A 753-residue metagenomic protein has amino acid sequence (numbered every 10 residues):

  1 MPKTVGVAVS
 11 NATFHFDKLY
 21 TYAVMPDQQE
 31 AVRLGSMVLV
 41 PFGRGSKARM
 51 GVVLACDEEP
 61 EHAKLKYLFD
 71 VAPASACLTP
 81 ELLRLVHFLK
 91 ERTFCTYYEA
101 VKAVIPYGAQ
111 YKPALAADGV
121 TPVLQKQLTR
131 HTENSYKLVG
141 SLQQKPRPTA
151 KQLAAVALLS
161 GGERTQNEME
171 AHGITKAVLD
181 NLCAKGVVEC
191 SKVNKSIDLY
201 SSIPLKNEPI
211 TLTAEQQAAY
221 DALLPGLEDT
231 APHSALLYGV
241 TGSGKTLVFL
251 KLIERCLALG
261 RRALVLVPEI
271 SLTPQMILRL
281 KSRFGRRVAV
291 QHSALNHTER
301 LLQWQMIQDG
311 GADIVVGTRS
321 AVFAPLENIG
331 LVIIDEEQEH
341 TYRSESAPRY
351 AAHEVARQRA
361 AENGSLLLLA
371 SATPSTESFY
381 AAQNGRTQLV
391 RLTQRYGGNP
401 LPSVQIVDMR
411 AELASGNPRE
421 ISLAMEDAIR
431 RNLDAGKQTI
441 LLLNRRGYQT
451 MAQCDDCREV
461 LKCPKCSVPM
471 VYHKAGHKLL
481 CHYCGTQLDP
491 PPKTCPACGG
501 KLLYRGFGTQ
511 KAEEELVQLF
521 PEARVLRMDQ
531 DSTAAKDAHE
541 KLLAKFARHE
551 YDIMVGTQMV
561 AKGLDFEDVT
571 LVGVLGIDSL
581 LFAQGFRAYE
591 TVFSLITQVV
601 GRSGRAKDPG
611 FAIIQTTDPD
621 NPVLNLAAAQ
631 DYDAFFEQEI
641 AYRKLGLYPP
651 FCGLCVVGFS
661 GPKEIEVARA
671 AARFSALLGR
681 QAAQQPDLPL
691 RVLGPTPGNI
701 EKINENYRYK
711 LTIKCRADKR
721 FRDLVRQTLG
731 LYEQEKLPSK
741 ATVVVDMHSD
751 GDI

Functional and structural regions predicted by a protein language model:
M1-S371, Q383-N399, Q681, K719-R726 (+1 more regions): Accessory, non-ATPase domains that flank or precede helicase/AAA+ motor cores in DNA-metabolism machines
P2-T4, D17, S46, G436 (+4 more regions): A general secondary-structure signal for short beta-strands and their flanking turns/coil in non-transmembrane regions
T4, V32-L34, F520, E666-R680: A short, contiguous, amphipathic alpha-helix enriched in charged residues
T13, F520-A523, L678-R691, E735-K740: Short secondary-structure junctions
P60-S75, T696-G698, K702-K714: Solvent-exposed, membrane-proximal periplasmic/extracellular interface segments of envelope transport and secretion
K206-T213, Q217, T230-A668, R680 (+3 more regions): Inter-lobe coupling/hinge segments of SF2-like helicase ATPases
A676, R680-I703, Y707, V743-I753: A carboxyl-terminal module marker
